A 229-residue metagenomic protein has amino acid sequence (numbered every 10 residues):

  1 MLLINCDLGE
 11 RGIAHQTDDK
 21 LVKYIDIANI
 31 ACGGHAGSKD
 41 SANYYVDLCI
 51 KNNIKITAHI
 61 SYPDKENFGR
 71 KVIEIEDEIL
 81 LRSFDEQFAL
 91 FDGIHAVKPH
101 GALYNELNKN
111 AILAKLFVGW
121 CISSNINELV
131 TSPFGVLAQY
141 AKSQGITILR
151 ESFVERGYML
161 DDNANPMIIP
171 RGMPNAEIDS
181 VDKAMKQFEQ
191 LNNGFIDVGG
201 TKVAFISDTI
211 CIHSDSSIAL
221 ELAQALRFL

Functional and structural regions predicted by a protein language model:
L2-L8, A28-I30, I56-I60, H95-P99 (+4 more regions): Hydrophobic faces of well-ordered beta-strands that scaffold small-molecule active sites in alpha/beta enzyme cores
I13-D18, A36-L48, N108-L116, P133-Q144: Active-site-adjacent beta->alpha loops and helix N-cap segments on the catalytic face of soluble alpha/beta enzymes
D19-K23, A42-T57, D92: Acidic (Asp/Glu)-rich catalytic clusters
A28-H35, N67-L81, A111, N163-I178: Glycine-rich tight-turn/loop motif centered on a GG-T
N29-H35, L80, E106-L107, S124-F134: Catalytic beta/alpha-barrel core
D64-P99: Glycine/small-residue-rich loop that forms an oxyanion/phosphate-binding "nest" at active or ligand-binding sites
G135-N192: Active-site rim beta-loop-alpha module in soluble metabolic enzymes
M167-L229: C-terminal alpha-helical cap/extension of soluble enzyme domains
